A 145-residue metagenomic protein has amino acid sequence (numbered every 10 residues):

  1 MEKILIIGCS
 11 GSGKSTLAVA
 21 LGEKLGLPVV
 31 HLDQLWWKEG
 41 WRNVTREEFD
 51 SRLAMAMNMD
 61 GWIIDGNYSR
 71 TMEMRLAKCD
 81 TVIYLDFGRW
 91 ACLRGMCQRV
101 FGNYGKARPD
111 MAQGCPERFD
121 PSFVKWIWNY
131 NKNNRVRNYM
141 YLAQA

Functional and structural regions predicted by a protein language model:
I6: Hydrophobic anchor at the beta1->P-loop junction of P-loop NTPases
S10: The conserved Walker
K14: Conserved lysine of the Walker
L17: Hydrophobic positions on the alpha1 helix immediately C-terminal to the Walker A/P-loop
A20: Active-site signature of alpha/beta-hydrolase-fold catalytic machinery across serine- and Asp/Cys-nucleophile hydrolases
K24, K125-A145: NTP-dependent small-molecule kinase module
P28-F87: Conserved nucleotide-sensing/catalytic segment adjacent to the nucleotide-binding pocket in NTP-handling enzymes
F87-N134: A glycine- and Lys/Arg-enriched "phosphate-lid" helix/loop adjacent to the NTP-binding pocket of small-molecule kinases
